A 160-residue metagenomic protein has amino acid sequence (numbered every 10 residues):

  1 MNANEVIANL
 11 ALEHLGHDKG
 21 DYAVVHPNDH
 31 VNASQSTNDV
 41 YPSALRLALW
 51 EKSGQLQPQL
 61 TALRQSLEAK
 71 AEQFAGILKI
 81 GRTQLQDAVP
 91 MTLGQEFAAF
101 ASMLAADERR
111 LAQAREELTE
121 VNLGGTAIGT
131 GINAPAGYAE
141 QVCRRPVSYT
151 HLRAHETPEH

Functional and structural regions predicted by a protein language model:
M1-G125, G129-T130, A134-Y149: A helix-coil-helix interface module used to build multimeric assemblies and to scaffold catalytic/cofactor sites
T150-E159: Conserved small/polar residues in nucleotide/adenosyl-binding loops
